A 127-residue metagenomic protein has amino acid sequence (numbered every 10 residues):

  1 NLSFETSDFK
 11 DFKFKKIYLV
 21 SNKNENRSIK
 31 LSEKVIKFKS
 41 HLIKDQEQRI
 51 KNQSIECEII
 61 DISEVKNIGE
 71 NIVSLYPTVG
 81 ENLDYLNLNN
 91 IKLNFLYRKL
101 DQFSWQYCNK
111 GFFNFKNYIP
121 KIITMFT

Functional and structural regions predicted by a protein language model:
N1-T127: Trp/Phe/Arg-rich N-terminal binding region typifying the photolyase-homology
